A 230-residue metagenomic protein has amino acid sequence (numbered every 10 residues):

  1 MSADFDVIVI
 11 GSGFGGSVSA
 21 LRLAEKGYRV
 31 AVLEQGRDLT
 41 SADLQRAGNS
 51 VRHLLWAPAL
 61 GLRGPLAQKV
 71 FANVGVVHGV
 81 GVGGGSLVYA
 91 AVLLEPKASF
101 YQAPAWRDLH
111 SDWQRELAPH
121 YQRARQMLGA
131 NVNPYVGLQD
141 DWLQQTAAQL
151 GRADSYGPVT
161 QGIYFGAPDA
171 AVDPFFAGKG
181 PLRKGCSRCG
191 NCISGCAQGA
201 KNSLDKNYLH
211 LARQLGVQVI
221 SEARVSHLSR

Functional and structural regions predicted by a protein language model:
M1-R115: N-terminal glycine-rich phosphate/pyrophosphate-binding loop and immediately adjacent elements
L66, R224-V225: A broad structural signal for short, well-ordered beta-strand segments within beta-sheet-rich domains
D108-R224: Conserved redox-cofactor binding core of oxidoreductases
H227-R230: Conserved beta-strand-loop-beta-strand element in the redox core of flavoprotein oxidoreductases
